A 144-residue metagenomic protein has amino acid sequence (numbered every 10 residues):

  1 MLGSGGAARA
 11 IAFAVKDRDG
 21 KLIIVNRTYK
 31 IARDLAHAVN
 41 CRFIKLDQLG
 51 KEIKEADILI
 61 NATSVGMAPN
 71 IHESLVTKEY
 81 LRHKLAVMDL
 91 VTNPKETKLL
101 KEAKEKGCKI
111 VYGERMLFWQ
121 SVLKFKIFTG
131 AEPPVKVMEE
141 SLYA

Functional and structural regions predicted by a protein language model:
M1-K16: Glycine-rich adenosine-cofactor-binding loop
M1-L2, I24, D89: Hydrophobic Val/Ile/Leu positions in short beta-strands of Rossmann-like dinucleotide-binding domains
A14-K21, K106-K109: Conserved S-adenosyl-L-methionine
R18-V39: NAD(P)-binding Rossmann-fold cofactor-contacting core
C41-I110: Rossmann-like adenosine-cofactor binding region
L85-V135, E139-S141: Rossmann-fold NAD(P)-binding glycine/threonine-rich loop
